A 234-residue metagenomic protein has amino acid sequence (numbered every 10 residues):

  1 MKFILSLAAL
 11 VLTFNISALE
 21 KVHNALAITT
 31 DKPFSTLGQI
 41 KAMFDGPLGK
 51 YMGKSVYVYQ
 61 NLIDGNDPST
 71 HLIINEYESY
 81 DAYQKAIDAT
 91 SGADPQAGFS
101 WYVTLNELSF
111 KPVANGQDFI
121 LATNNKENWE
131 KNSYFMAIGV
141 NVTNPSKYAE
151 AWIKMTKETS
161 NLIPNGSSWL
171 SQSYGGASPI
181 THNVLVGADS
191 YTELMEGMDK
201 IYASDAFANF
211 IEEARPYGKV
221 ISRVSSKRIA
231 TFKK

Functional and structural regions predicted by a protein language model:
M1-I4: Positively charged n-region of N-terminal signal peptides that target proteins for export
T13-N15: N-terminal signal peptide c-region/cleavage motif recognized by signal peptidases
S17-A208, E213-K234: Short S/T/G/P-rich N-terminal loop/turn motif that feeds into the first structured element of a domain
